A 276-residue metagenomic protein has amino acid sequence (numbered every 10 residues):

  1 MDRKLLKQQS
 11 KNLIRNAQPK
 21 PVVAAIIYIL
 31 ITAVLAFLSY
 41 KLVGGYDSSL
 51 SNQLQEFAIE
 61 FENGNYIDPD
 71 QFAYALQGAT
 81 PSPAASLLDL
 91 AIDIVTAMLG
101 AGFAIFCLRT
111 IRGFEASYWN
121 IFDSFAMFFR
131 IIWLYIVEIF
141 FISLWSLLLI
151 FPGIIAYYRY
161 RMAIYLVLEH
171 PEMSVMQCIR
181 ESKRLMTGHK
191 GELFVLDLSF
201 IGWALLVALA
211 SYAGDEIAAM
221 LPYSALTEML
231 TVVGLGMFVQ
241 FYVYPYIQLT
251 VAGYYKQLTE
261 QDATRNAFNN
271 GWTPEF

Functional and structural regions predicted by a protein language model:
M1-F276: Hydrophobic alpha-helical membrane segments
